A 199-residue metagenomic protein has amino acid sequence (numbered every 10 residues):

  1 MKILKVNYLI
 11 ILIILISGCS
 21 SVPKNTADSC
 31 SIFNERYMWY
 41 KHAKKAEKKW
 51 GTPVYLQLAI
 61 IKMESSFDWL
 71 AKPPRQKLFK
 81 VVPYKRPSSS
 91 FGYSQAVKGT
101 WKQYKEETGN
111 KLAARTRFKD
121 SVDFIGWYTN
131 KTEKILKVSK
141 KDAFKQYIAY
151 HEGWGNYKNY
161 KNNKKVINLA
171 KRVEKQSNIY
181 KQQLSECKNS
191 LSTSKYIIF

Functional and structural regions predicted by a protein language model:
I3-L12: Sec-dependent signal peptide recognition, specifically the positively charged N-region followed immediately by
L15-G18: C-terminal motif of bacterial Sec signal peptides marking the signal peptidase cleavage site
S21-T193, I198: Catalytic glycan-binding domains that act on GlcNAc-containing polysaccharides
